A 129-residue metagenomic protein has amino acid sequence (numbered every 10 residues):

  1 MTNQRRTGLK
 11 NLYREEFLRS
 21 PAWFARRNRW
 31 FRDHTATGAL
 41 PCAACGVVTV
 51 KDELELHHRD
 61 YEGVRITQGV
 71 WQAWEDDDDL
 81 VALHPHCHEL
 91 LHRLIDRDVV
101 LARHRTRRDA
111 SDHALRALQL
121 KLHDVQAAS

Functional and structural regions predicted by a protein language model:
T2-A44, I66, W71-W74: Short, charged surface segments at domain edges that flank catalytic/cofactor-binding sites
T7, E16, G38, D52 (+3 more regions): Intrinsic-disorder/low-complexity peptide segments enriched for small residues
A22-A25, A36-A39, A43-A44, A73 (+5 more regions): A sequence-composition feature that detects small, non-aromatic residues
T35, V47, E89: Residue-level marker of positions within ordered structural domains that often coincide with functionally constrained
A43-V81, I95-A102: Histidine-centered nuclease catalytic patch
E55-L56, H86, L90: Alpha-helical architecture
D78-D79, E89-L90, L94-S129: A detector for short metal-coordination/catalytic motifs
